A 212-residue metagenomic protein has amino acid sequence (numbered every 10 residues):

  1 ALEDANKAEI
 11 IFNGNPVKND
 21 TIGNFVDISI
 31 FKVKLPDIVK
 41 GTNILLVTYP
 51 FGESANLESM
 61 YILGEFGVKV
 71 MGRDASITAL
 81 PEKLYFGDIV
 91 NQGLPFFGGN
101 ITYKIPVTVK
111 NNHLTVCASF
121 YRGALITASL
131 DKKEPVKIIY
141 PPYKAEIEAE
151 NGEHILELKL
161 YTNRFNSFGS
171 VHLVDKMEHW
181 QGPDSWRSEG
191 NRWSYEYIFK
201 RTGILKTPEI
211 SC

Functional and structural regions predicted by a protein language model:
A1-G14, L45, V107-K132, K137-I138 (+1 more regions): Aromatic-lined ligand-binding clefts that engage carbohydrates, nucleic acids, or primary amines
L2-D4, I22-I28, V33-P106, A118-F120 (+1 more regions): An acidic-aromatic loop/edge-strand motif
N15, G67, K133-E134, E209: Residue-level signal for well-ordered, solvent-exposed loop/turn and beta-edge residues enriched in charged/polar side
T21-F25, E134-I139: Short beta-strand segments within Ig-like beta-sandwich modules, predominantly Fibronectin type-III
P142-E146: Short, surface-exposed beta-strand/beta-hairpin micro-motifs centered on an aromatic residue
